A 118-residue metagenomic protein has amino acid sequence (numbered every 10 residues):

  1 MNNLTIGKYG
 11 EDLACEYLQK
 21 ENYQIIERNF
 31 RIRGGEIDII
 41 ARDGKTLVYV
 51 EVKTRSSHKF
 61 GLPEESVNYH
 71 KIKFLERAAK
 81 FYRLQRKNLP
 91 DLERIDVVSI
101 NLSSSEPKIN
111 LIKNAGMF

Functional and structural regions predicted by a protein language model:
M1-R28: Acidic-basic catalytic patches of nuclease active cores, encompassing PD-(D/E)XK and other metal-cofactor nuclease
L18, L75, I95: Residue-level signal for inorganic ion chemistry
Q24, L47-Y49, L92: Hydrophobic "anchor" residues on beta-strands that sit immediately upstream of conserved functional sites
I32-G35, S105-E106: Short acidic/glycine-enriched loop/turn segments that link adjacent beta-strands
I37-K59, L75: Conserved catalytic cores of phosphodiester-cleaving nucleases, focusing on short active-site segments
S56-K80, L84: Mg2+/Mn2+-dependent nuclease catalytic core
L84-F118: Domain-level recognition of nuclease-like catalytic cores that cleave nucleotide substrates
